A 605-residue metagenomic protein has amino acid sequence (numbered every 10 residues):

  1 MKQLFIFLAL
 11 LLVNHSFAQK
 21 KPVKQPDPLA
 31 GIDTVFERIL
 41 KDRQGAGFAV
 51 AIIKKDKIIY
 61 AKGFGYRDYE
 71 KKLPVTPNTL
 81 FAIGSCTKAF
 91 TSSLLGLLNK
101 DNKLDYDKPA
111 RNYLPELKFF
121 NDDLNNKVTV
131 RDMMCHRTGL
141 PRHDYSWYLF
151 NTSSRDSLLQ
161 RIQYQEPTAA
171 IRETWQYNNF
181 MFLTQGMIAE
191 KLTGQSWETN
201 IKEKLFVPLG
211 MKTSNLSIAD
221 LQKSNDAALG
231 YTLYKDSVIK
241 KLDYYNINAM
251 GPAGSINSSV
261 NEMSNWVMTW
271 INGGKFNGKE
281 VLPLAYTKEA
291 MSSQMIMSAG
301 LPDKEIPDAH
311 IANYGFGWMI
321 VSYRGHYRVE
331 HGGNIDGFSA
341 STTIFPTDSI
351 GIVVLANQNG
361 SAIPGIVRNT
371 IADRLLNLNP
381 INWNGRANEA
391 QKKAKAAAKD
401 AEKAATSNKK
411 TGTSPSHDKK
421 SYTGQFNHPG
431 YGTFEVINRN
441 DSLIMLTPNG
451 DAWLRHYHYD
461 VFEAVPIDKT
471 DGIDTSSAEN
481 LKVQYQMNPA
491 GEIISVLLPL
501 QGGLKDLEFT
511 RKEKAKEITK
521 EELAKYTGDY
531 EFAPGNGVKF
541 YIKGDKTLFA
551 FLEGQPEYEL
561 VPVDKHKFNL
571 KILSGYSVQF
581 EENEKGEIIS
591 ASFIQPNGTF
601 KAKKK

Functional and structural regions predicted by a protein language model:
M1-K24: Bacterial Sec-dependent N-terminal signal peptides
Q19-K62, E190-Q195, T199-E203, V207 (+2 more regions): Catalytic loop of the DD-peptidase/beta-lactamase superfamily, centered on the K-T-G motif and neighboring
V23-I83, K103-D107, N112-Y113, K118-F120 (+3 more regions): Short, conserved catalytic-motif segment at the N-terminal edge
A61-F64, H143-L149, K202, L216-D220 (+1 more regions): Short, solvent-exposed loop/turn and secondary-structure capping segments
A82-C86, L98-P141, Q163-P167, M187 (+1 more regions): Active-site helix/loop module of the DD-peptidase/beta-lactamase fold, centered on the serine-lysine SxxK catalytic
S85-C86, Q176-N179: Catalytic nucleophile serine of serine hydrolases, specifically the conserved "nucleophile elbow" pentapeptide
T91: Active/ligand-binding-proximal structured segments within catalytic/core domains that scaffold catalytic residues
T129, F180-M181: Mid-domain, small-residue-enriched loop/turn segments at the edges of structured enzyme/sensor domains
